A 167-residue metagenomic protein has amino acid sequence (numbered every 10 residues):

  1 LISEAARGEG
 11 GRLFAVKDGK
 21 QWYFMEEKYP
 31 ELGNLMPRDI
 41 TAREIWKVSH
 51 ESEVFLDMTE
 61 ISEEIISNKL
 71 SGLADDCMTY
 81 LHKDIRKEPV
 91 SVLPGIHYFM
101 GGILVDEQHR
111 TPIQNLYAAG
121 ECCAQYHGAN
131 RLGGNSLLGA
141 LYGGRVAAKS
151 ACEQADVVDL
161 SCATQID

Functional and structural regions predicted by a protein language model:
L1-E88, S150-V157: An anion/pyrophosphate-binding glycine-rich loop and adjacent beta-alpha core in soluble alpha-beta enzymes
G8-G11, F55, H82, G101-G102 (+2 more regions): Glycine-centered flexibility motif
W22-M36, I45, Y98, L104-A118 (+1 more regions): Glycine- and aromatic-enriched mobile tails/lids
E53, M58, I85, V92-H97 (+2 more regions): Short, functionally important structural connectors and interaction interfaces within domains
S71-I113: FAD/FMN-dependent oxidoreductases across multiple families
